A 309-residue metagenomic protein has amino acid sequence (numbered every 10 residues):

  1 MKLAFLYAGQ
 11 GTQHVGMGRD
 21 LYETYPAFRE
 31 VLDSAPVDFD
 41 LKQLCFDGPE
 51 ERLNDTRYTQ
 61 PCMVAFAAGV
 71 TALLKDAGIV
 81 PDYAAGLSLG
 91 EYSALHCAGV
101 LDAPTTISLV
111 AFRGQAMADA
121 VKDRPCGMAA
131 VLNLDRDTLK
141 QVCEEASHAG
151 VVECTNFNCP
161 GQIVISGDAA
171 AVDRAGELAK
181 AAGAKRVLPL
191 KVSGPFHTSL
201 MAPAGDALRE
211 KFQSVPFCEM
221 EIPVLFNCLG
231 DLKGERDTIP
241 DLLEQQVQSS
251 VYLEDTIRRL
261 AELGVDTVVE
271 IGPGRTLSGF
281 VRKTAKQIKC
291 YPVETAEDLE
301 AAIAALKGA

Functional and structural regions predicted by a protein language model:
M1-L139, L190, T267-E297: FabD-like malonyl-/acyl-CoA
G11-T12, P36-F39, A98-S249: Alpha/beta catalytic cores of group-transfer enzymes, especially the acyltransferase/condensing modules of polyketide
Y22-E23, E145-S147, K180-A182, K283-K286 (+1 more regions): Short, solvent-exposed amphipathic alpha-helical segments in soluble enzyme and RNA/protein-processing domains
K75, K180, A261-G264: Non-catalytic positions within long, well-ordered alpha-helices that form the structural scaffold/packing of enzyme
L229, K289-A309: Short, flexible loop segments at boundaries between secondary-structure elements
Q248-V265: A short, acidic, amphipathic alpha-helical segment used as a generic capping/interface helix at domain edges
